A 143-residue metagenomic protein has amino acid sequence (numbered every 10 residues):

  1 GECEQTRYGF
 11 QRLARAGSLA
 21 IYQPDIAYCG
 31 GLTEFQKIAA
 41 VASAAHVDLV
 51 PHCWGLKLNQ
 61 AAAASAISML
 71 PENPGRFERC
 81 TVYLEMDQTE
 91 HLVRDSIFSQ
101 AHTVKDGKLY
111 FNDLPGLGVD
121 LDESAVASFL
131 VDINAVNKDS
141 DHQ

Functional and structural regions predicted by a protein language model:
C3-K108: Shared catalytic-loop signature of beta/alpha-barrel
N59, N73, N112, N134-N137: Detector for Asparagine
V104-P115, V119: A contiguous, mid-protein "functional segment" used to position or interact with cofactors/ions or partner subunits
P115-Q143: Extended hydrophobic packing segments that form well-structured cores
